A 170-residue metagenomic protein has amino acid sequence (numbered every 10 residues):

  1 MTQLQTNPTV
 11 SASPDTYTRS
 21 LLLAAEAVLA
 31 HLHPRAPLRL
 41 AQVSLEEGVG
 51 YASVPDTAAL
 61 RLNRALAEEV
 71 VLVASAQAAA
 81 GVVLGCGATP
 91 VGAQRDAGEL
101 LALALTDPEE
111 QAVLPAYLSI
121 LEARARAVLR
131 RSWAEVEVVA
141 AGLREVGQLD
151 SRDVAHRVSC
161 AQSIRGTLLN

Functional and structural regions predicted by a protein language model:
T2-N170: Soluble catalytic regions of large protease machineries
